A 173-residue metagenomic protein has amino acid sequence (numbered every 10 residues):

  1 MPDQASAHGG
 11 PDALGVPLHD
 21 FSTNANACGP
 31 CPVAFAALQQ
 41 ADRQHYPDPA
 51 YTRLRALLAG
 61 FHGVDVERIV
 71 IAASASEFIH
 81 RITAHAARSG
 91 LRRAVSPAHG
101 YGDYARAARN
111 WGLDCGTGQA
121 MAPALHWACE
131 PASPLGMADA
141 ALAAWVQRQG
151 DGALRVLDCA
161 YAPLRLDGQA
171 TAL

Functional and structural regions predicted by a protein language model:
M1-P49: N-terminal "arm"/small-domain region of PLP-dependent enzymes with the aminotransferase-like
T23, A27, Y101, Y161-A162: Short, glycine/acidic-enriched loop or turn micro-motifs at the edges of active sites
P47, I71, S96: Conserved SAM-binding loop
T52, D65-R92, Y104: Conserved beta-loop-alpha segment that forms the PLP phosphate-binding cup at the N-terminus of a helix
H85-R109, D114-G118: Conserved PLP-anchoring active-site segment centered on the Schiff-base-forming lysine
G116-G168: Active-site phosphate-binding strand-loop segment of PLP-dependent enzymes
Q169-L173: Short, intrinsically disordered, charge-balanced linker/junction segments flanking boundaries in proteins
